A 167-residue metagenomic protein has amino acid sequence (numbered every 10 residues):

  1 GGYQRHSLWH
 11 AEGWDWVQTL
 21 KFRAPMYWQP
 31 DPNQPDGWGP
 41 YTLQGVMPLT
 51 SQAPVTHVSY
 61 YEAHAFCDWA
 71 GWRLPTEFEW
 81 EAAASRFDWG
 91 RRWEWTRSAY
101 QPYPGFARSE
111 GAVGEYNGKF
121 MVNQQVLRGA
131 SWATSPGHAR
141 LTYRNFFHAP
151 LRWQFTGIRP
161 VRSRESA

Functional and structural regions predicted by a protein language model:
G1-G2, A70, F87, E110 (+1 more regions): Alpha-helix boundary/capping residues
G2-A11, T96-G111, S135-P136, A167: Cytochrome P450 core scaffold surrounding the K-helix E-X-X-R motif and the conserved "meander" helix-loop region
Y3, W28-P35, G39-H64, W72-R73 (+1 more regions): Disulfide-stabilized, aromatic/cysteine-rich ligand-recognition loop
H6-N33, L49-W95: Short, well-ordered surface patches within globular domains
F78-E79, E94-A99, A107, S131 (+2 more regions): Active-site proximal loops enriched in glycine and acidic residues that flank catalytic Cys/His/Asp and coordinate
E81-A82, Q101-P104, H148: Flexible loop/turn segments at secondary-structure boundaries
A83-S98, F106-N123: An exposed tryptophan-centered "aromatic clamp" motif
